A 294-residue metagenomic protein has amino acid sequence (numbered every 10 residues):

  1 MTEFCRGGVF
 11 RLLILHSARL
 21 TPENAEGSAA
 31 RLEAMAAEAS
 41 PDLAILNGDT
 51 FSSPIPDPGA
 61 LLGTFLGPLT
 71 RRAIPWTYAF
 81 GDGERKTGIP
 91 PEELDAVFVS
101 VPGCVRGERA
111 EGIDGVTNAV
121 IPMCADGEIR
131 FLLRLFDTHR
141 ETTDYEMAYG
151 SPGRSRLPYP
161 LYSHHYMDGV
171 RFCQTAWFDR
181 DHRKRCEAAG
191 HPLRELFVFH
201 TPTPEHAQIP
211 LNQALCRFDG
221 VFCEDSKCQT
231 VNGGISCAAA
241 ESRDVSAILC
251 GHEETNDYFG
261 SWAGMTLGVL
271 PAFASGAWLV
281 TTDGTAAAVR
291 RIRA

Functional and structural regions predicted by a protein language model:
M1-T70: N-terminal active-site segment of His-dependent metallophosphoesterases
T2-E3, N118-E128, L133-L135, S226-K227 (+2 more regions): Binuclear metal-dependent phosphoesterase catalytic core
T2-F4, L61-A189, W278-T281: Extended active-site neighborhood of metal-dependent phosphoesterases/phosphodiesterases
V9-R19, R130-D144, V198, T266-A272: Active-site-proximal beta-strand elements of phosphoester/diester hydrolases
L15-A29, F51-A60, K86, T143-M167 (+1 more regions): Acidic/histidine-rich helix-loop elements that form or flank divalent-metal/phosphate-binding sites at the catalytic
S17, L32, A44, D49 (+7 more regions): Divalent metal-coordination and catalytic microenvironments
L20-P22, S52-I55, Y78-P90, E141-Y145 (+4 more regions): Active-site environment of divalent metal-dependent phosphoester hydrolases
A39-L43, L132-F136, A148-E253, D257: His/acidic metal-ligating clusters that form di-metal
